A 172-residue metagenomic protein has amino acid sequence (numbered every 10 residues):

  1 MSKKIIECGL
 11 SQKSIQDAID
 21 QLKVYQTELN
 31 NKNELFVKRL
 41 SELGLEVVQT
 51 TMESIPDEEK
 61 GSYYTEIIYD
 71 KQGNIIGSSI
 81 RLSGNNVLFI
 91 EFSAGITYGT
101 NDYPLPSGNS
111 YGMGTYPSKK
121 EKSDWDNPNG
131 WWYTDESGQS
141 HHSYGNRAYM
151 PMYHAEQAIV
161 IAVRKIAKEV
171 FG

Functional and structural regions predicted by a protein language model:
M1-E28: N-terminal, Lys/Arg- and Ser/Thr-rich interaction peptides
S2-E7, D57-G172: Charged, low-complexity interaction tracts
K13-Q16, D20, L35, Y153 (+2 more regions): Generic alpha-helical secondary structure signal
K23, T27-E34, K38, Y153: Short amphipathic alpha-helical segments with heptad-repeat character
V24, E28, E53, D57-E58: Amphipathic alpha-helical hairpins
N33-T51, V163: Non-globular disordered terminal and juxtamembrane segments underlying protein topogenesis/assembly
